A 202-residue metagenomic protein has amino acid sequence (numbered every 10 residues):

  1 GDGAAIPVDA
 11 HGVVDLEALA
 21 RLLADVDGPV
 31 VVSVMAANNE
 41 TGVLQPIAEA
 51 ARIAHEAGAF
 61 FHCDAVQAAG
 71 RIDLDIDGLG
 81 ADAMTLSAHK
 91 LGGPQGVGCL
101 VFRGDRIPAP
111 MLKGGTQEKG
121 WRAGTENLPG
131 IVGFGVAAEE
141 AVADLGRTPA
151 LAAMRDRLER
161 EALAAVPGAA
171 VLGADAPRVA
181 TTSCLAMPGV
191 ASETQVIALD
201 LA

Functional and structural regions predicted by a protein language model:
G1-A202: Pyridoxal 5′-phosphate
